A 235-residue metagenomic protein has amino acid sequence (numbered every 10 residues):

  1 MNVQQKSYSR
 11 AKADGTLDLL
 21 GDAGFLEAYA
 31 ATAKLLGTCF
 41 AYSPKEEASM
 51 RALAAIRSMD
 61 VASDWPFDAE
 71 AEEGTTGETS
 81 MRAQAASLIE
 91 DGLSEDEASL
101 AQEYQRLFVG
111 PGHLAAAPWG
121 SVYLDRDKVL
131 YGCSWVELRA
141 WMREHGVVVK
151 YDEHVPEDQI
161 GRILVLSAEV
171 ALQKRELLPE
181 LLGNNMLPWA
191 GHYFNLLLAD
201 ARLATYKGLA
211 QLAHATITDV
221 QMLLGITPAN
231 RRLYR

Functional and structural regions predicted by a protein language model:
N2-R235: Charged, alpha-helix-forming regions
